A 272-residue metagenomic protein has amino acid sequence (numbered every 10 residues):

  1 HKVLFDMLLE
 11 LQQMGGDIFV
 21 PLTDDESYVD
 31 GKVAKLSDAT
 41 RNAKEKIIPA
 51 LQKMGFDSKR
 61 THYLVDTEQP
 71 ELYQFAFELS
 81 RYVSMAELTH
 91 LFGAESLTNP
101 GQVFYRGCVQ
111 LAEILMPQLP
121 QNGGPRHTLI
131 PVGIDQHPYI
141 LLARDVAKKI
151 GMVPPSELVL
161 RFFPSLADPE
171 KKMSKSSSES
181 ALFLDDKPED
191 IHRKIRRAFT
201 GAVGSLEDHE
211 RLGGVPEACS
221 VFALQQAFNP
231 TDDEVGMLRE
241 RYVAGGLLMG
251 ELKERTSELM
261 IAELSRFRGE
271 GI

Functional and structural regions predicted by a protein language model:
H1-M116, G269: N-terminal Rossmann-like or analogous alpha/beta NTP/dinucleotide-binding catalytic cores that position adenine
K35-A39, V103, T128-I134, F183 (+2 more regions): Conserved aromatic-histidine-acidic binding/catalytic patches
K44, P117, N122, Q225-A227: Functionally constrained cores in energy, signaling, and assembly domains
T67-P169, S174-K175: Classical nucleotidyltransferase
G124, H137-I272: Conserved nucleotide- and phosphate/pyrophosphate-binding catalytic cores in adenylate/nucleotidyl-handling enzymes
